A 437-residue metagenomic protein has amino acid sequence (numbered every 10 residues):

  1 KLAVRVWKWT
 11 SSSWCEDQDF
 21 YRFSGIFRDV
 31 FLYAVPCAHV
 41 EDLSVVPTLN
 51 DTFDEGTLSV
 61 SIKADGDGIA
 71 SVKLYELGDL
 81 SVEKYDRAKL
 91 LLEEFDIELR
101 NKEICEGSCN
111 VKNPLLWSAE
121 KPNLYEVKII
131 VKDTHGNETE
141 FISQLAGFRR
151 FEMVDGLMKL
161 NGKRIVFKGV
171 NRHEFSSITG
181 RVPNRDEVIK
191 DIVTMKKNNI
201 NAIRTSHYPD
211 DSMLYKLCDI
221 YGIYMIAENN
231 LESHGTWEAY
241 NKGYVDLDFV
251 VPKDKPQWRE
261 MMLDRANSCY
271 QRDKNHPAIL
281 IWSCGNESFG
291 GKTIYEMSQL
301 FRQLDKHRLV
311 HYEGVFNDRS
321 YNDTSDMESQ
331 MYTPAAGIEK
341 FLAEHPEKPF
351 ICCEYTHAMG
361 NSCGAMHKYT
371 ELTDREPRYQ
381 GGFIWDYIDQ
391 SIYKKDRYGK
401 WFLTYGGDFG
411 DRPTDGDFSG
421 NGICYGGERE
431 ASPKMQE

Functional and structural regions predicted by a protein language model:
K1-M225, R265-A266, L280-I281, E287 (+6 more regions): Secreted/periplasmic carbohydrate-active enzymes, especially glycoside hydrolases
W7, N230, G285-F289, K306 (+3 more regions): Catalytic metal-binding/acid-base residues of hydrolase active sites
R22, A38, L263, A278-W282 (+4 more regions): Substrate-binding clefts and catalytic carboxylate motifs of secreted carbohydrate-active enzymes
K168-H173, R181, E228-R272, Y405 (+1 more regions): Aromatic- and acidic-residue-enriched carbohydrate-binding clefts of CAZyme catalytic domains
S212, S233-G235, F289-G291, D318-S320 (+1 more regions): Generic structural signal for helix capping and beta-alpha/helix-loop junctions
L217-Y221, Y240-Y244, S325-E328, R397-G399: Short low-complexity, flexible loop/linker segments enriched in glycine and/or proline with clustered acidic
I220, K253-M327, Y332-E347: Active-site neighborhood of glycoside hydrolase catalytic domains
M225-A227, Y312, C352: Hydrophobic residues in well-ordered beta-strands that form the structural core
